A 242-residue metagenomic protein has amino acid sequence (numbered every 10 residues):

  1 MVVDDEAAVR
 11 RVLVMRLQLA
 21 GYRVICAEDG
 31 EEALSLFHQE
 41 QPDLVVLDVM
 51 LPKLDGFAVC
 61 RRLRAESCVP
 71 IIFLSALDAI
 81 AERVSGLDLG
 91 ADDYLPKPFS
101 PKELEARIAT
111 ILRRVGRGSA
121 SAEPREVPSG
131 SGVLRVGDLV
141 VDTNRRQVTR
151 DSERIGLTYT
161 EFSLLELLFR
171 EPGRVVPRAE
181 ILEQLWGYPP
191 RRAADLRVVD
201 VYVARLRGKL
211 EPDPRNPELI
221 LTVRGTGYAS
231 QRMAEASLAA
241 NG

Functional and structural regions predicted by a protein language model:
R11-L19: Charged docking surfaces used in two-component/phosphorelay signaling
R23, V45, V49-M50, L77: The short loop immediately C-terminal to the conserved phospho-acceptor aspartate in CheY-like receiver
C26, L51-L54, I80, D88: Residue-level signal for the "D+5" position in two-component response regulator receiver
C26-L44: Acidic, metal-coordinating helix/loop segments flanking the phosphotransfer/catalytic sites of two-component signaling
D29-E32, D55-A58, E82: Acidic catalytic/metal-coordinating carboxylates
R61, A65, P70-R135, N241-G242: Basic, amphipathic DNA-recognition helix from helix-turn-helix-like DNA-binding domains
T110-V175, A179, S230, A236-L238 (+1 more regions): Short, Lys/Arg-enriched segments at the junction into DNA-binding effector domains of transcriptional regulators
Q147, S152-L219, V223-T226: Positively charged, aromatic-enriched patches within helix-turn-helix-type DNA-binding elements, predominantly
